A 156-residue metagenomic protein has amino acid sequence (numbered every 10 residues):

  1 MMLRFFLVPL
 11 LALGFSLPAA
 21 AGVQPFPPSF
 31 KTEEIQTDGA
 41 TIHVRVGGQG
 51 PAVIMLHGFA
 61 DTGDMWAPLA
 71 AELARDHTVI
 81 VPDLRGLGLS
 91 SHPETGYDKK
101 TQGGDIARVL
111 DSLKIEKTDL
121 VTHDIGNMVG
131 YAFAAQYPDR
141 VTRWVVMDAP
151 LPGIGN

Functional and structural regions predicted by a protein language model:
M2-L7, L11-P51, R75-H77: Alpha/beta-hydrolase fold catalytic core
T32-E33, A70-A71, A107, D111: Solvent-exposed, non-membrane alpha-helical residues enriched in polar/charged side chains
D38, R45-G47, V81-H123, L151-G153: Active-site loop/oxyanion-hole signature of alpha/beta-hydrolase fold enzymes
G39, A74-R75, I115, D139: Short, well-ordered coil/turn elements that cap or connect secondary structure elements
A40, V46-L89: Conserved HGGG/HGGXW glycine-rich cap/lid loop of the alpha/beta-hydrolase fold
A67, A107, Y131-A135: Short, hydrophobic alpha-helix immediately C-terminal to the catalytic nucleophile
E72, D76, S112, A132 (+1 more regions): Active-site catalytic microenvironments for nucleophilic, acid-base chemistry
E116-G155: Conserved hydrolase catalytic core segment
